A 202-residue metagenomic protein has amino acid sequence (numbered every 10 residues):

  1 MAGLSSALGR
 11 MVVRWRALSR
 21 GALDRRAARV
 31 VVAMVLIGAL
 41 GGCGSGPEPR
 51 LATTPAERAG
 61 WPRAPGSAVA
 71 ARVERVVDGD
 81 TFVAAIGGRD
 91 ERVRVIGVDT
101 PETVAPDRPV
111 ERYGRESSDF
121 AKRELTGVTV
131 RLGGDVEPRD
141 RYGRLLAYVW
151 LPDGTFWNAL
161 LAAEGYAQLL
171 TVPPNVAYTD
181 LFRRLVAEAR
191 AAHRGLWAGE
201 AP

Functional and structural regions predicted by a protein language model:
A2-P202: Small beta-barrel nucleic-acid-binding modules, primarily SNase/OB-fold domains and secondarily Tudor-like barrels
